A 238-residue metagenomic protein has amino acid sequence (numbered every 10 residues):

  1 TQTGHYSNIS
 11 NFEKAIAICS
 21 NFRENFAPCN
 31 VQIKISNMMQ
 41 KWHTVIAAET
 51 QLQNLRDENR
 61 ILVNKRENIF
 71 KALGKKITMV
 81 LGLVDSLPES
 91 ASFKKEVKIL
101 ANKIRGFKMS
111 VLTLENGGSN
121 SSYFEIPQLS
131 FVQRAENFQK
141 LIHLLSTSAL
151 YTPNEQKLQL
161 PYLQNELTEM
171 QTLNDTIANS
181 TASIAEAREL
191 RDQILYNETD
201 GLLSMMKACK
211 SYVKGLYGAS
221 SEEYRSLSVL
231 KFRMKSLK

Functional and structural regions predicted by a protein language model:
T1-K238: Basic/polar low-complexity intrinsically disordered segments
